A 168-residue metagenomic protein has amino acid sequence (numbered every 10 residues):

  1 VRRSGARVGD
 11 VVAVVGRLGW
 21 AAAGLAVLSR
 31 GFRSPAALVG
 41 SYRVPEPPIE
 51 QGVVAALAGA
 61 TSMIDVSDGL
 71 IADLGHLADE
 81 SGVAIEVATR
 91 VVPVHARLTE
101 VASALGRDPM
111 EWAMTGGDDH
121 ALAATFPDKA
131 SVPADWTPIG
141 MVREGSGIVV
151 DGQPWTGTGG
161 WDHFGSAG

Functional and structural regions predicted by a protein language model:
V1-A26: Glycine-rich anion-binding loops of enzyme active sites
G16-W20, D68-L70, S81, V91-V94 (+2 more regions): Glycine-rich beta-alpha junction loops
A22-L38: Short, compositionally biased
A23-G24, L74, P133-A134: Short glycine-/acidic-enriched loop or helix-start segments at secondary-structure transitions that form or flank
G40-G116: Active-site-proximal betaalpha loop/short-helix elements that scaffold phosphoryl/nucleotidyl transfer chemistry
P45-E46, P133-G168: Acidic, Ser/Thr/Pro-rich beta/coil linker or hinge segments at domain junctions
L105, M114-D118, A130-V132, V142-R143: A structural signal for short secondary-structure junctions
A123-P127: Short hydrophobic/aromatic beta-strand micro-patches that form the beta-sheet surface supporting nucleotide- or nucleic
